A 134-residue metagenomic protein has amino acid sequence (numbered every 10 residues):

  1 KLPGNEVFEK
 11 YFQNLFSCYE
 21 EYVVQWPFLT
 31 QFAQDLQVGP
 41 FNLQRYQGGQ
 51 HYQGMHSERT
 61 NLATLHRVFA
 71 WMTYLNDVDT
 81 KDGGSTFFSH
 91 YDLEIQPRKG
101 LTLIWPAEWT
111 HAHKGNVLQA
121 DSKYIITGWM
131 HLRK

Functional and structural regions predicted by a protein language model:
K1-T102, T110-K134: Fe(II)/2-oxoglutarate oxygenase catalytic core
